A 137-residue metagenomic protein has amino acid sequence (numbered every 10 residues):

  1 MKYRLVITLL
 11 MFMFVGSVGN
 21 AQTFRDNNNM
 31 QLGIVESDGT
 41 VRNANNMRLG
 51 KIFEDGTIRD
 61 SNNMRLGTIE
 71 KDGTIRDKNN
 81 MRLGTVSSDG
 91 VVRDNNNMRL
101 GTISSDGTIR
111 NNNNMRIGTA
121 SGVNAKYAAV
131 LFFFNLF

Functional and structural regions predicted by a protein language model:
K2-L32, E36-L49, E54-R59, M64-L66 (+1 more regions): Long terminal segments
